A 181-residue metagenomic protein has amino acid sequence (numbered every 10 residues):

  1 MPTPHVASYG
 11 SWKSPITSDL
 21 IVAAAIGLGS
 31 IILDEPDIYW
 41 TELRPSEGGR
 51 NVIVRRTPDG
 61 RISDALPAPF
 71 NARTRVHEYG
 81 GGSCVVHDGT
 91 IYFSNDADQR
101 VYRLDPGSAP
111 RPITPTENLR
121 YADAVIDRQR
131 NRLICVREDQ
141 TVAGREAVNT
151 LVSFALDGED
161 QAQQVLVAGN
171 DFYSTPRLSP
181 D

Functional and structural regions predicted by a protein language model:
M1-G27, T57-Y79, L104-R120, T150-S174: Multi-bladed beta-propeller domains
P15-I16, L20-P58: Hydrophobic alpha-helical membrane-insertion signals
A23-D37, N71-I91, N118-L133, G169-D181: Conserved beta-propeller blade repeats
D34, G49, P58, H87-D88 (+4 more regions): Short loop/turn segments that connect beta-strands within the blades of beta-propeller domains, predominantly WD40
P36, T41-R44, R56-D59, A65-A68 (+2 more regions): Acidic/polar N-terminal loop/beta-strand segments that form early-domain functional surfaces
E42-V52, A72-E78, F93-V101, P115-Y121 (+2 more regions): A flexible loop/linker signature enriched in serine peptidases of the S9 family
Q99, N131, Q161: Glycine-centered loop/turn positions within well-structured domains that cap or flank conserved ligand/cofactor-binding
